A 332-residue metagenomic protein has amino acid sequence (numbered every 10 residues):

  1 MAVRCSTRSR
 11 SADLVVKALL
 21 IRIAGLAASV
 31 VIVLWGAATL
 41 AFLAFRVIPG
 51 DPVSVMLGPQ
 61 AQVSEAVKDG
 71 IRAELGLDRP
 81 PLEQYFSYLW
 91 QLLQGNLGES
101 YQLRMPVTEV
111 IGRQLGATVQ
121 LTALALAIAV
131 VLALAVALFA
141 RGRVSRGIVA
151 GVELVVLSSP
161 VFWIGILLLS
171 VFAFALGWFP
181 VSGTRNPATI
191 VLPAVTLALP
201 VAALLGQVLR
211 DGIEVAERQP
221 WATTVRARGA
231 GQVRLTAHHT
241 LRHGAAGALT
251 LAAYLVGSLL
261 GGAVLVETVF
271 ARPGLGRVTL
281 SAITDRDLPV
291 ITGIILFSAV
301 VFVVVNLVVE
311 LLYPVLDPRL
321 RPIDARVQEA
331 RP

Functional and structural regions predicted by a protein language model:
R4, R8-L19, D78-L134, E329: An internal, D/E-rich "acidic patch" concept
S9-V47: Charged, compositionally biased N-terminal leader segments and the immediate start of the first structured element
K17-I21, L34-A37, I111-R146, T184-P332: Alpha-helical transmembrane segments of integral membrane proteins, especially multi-pass inner/plasma-membrane
K17-S29, A135-F172: Cytoplasmic-entry segments and transmembrane alpha-helices of multi-pass inner-membrane transporters
L19, A27, V67, I71 (+9 more regions): Hydrophobic alpha-helical segments of integral membrane proteins, encompassing both true transmembrane helices
V33-E83, G177-L192: Hydrophobic alpha-helical transmembrane segments of membrane transport/permease proteins and related membrane-embedded
I48, V156-S159, L260: Transmembrane helix irregularities
V149-A203, L288: Generic hydrophobic transmembrane alpha-helix motif, especially the helices
